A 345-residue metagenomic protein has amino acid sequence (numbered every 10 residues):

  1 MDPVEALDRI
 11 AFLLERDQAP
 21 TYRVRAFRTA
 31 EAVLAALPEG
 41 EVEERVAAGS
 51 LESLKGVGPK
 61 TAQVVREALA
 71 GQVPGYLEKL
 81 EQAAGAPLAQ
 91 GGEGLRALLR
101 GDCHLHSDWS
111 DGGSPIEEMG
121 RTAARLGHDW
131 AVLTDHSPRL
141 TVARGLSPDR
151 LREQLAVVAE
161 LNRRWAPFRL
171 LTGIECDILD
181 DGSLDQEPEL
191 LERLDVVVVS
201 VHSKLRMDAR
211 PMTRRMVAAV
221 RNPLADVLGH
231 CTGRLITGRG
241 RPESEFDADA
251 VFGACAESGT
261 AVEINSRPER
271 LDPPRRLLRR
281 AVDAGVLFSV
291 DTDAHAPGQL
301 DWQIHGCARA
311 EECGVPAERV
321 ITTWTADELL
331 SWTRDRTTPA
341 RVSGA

Functional and structural regions predicted by a protein language model:
M1-E93: Long, highly charged, low-complexity intrinsically disordered interaction regions that mediate electrostatic DNA/RNA
P74, E78-L99, I116-R121, G127 (+2 more regions): Charged catalytic cores and adjacent phosphate/nucleic-acid-binding surfaces used for phosphate/nucleic-acid chemistry
C103-D108, W130-T134: Ser/Thr-glycine-rich phosphate-binding loops at phosphate-binding pockets of nucleotides, nucleotide cofactors
